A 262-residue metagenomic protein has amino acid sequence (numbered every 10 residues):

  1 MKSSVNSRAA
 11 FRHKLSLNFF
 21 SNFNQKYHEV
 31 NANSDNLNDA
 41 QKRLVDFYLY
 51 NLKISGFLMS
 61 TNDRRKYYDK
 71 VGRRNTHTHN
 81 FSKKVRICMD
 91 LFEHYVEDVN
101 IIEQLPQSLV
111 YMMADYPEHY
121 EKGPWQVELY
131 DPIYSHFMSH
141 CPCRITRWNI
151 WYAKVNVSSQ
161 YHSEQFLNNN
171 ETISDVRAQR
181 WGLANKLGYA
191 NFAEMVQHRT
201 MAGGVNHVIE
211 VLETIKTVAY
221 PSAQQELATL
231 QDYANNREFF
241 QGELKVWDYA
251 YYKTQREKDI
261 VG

Functional and structural regions predicted by a protein language model:
M1-Q104: N-terminal helix-rich structural modules
E29-A40, Y134-S139, Y161-L167: A ubiquitous short alpha-helical element
A40, L44-V45, T76-H79, K83-E128 (+2 more regions): Active-site-proximal, well-structured secondary-structure segments within enzyme catalytic domains
V45, L52, D63, T146 (+4 more regions): Amphipathic alpha-helical coiled-coil segments and their boundaries
N51, S55, R73, H77 (+5 more regions): Structured segments of extracytoplasmic/periplasmic soluble domains in secreted or envelope-associated proteins
K53, R64, Y68-V71, R177 (+3 more regions): Short amphipathic alpha-helical segments with heptad-repeat character
G56-K70, N156-A178, G182-M195: A conserved hydrophobic secondary-structure block that centers on an alpha-helix together with its immediately flanking
H119-Q160, Y249, K253-T254: Active-site-adjacent "gating/activation" loops or surface patches in catalytic cores
